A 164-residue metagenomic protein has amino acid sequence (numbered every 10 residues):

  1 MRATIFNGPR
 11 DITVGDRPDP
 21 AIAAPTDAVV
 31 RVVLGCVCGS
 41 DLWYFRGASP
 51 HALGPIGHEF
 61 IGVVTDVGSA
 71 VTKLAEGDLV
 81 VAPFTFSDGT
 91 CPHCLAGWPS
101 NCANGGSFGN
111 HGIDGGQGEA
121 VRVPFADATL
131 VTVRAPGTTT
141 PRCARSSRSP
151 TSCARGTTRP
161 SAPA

Functional and structural regions predicted by a protein language model:
N7-D11, G35-V37: Short polar catalytic/cofactor-binding loops
D11-D19: Short glycine/threonine/proline-enriched tight-turn/helix- or strand-capping micro-motif at secondary-structure
R17-P18, S69, A144, P160: A structural connector/turn signal
P20-G35, F45-L95, D114, R134-T138: Glycine-rich beta-strand-centered segment in the early N-terminal region that forms part of a ligand/cofactor-binding
T90-A164: NAD(P)H dinucleotide-binding glycine-rich loop of Rossmann-like/cofactor-binding domains, especially the beta1-alpha1
